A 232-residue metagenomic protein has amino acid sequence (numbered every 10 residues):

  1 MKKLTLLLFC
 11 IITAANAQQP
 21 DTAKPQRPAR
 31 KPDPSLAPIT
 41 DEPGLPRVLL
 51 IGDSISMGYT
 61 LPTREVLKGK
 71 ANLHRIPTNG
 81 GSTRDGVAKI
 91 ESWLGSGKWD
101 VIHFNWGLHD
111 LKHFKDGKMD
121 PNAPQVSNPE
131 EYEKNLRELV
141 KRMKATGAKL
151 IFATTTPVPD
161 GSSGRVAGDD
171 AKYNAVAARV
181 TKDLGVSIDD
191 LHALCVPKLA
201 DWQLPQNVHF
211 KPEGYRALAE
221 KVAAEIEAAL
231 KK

Functional and structural regions predicted by a protein language model:
M1-L50, S56-N72, G95-K98, A224-K232: N-terminal secretory targeting modules
D21-K24, P34-L36, L45-R47, H74-I76 (+4 more regions): N-terminal start-of-chain detector that recognizes signal peptides and the immediate post-cleavage beginning
P32-P34, G81-I90: Structural motif
L50-I51, A153: Short hydrophobic segments within beta-strands
D53-S54, L108: Active-site metal-binding loops of divalent metal-dependent hydrolases
S54-G58, N79-G86, V166-G168: Acidic-and-aromatic substrate-binding clefts and catalytic sites of carbohydrate-active enzymes
K68-N72, D85-K232: Alpha-helical cap/lid subdomain in secreted, periplasmic, or secretory-pathway luminal O-acyl-processing enzymes
I76-G80, C195: Short, solvent-exposed turn/loop segments enriched in Gly/Ser/Thr/Pro and often Arg
